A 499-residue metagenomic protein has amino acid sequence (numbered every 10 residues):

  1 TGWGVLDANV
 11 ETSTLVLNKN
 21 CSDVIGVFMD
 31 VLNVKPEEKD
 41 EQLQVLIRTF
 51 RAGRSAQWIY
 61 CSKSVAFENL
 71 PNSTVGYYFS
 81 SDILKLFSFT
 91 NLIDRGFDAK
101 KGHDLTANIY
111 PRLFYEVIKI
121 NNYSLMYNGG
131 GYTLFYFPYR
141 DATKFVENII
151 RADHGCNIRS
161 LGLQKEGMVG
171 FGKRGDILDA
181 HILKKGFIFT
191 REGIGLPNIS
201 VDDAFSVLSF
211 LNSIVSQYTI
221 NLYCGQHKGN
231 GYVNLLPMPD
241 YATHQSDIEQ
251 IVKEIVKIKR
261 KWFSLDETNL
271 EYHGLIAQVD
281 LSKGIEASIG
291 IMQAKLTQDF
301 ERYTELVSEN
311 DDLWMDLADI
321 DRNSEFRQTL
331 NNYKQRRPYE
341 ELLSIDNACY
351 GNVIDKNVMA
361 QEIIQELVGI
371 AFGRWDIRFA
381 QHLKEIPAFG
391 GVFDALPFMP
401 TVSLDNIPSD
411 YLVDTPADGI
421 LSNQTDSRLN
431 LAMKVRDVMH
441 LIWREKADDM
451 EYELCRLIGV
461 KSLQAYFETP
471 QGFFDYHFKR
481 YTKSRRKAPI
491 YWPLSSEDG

Functional and structural regions predicted by a protein language model:
T1, I150-N157, Q164-E166, G186-S200 (+3 more regions): Glycine- and acidic
T1-E116, G186-I194, I199-F205, Y218 (+3 more regions): Signature of N6-adenine DNA methyltransferases within the class I
G2-G4, L113-V117, G155-S160, G167 (+9 more regions): Generic recognition of flexible, low-complexity loop/linker segments
I93-A107, P138-A142, I220-H227, D316-Y333 (+2 more regions): Short coil/turn segments at secondary-structure boundaries
T133-S160: Sequence-specific dsDNA recognition surfaces
G162-D179, F187-F189, S206-I220: Short Ser/Thr-interspersed hydrophobic loop/turn segments at strand-loop and sheet-helix junctions that line or gate
G193-A204, V215-G290, A318: Proline-centric
A294, E301-E305, E309-D312, D319 (+1 more regions): Terminal accessory regions of large proteins
